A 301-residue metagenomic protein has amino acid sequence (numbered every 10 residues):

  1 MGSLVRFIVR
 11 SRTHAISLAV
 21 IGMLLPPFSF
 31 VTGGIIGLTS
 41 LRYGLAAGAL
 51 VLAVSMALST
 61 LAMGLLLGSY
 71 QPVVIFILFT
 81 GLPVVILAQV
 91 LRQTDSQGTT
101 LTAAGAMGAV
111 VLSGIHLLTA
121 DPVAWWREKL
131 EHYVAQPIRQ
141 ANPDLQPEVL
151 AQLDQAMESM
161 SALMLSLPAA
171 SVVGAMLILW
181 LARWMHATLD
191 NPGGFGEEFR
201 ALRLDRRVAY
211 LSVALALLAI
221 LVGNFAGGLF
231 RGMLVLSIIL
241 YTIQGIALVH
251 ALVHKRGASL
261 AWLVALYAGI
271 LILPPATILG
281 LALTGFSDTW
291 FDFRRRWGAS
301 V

Functional and structural regions predicted by a protein language model:
M1-V51, L58, G257-L266, A276: Hydrophobic transmembrane alpha-helices
A15-S17, A49-A53, V74, L78 (+5 more regions): Hydrophobic alpha-helical transmembrane segments
F28-A88, T284-G285: Alpha-helical membrane segments and adjacent membrane-interface helices in multi-pass membrane proteins
M63-L66, V74-T119: Short helix-perturbing small/polar motifs within transmembrane alpha-helices
I115-A162: Membrane-interface interhelical loops and short interface/amphipathic helices in multi-pass inner-membrane
L145-M176, K255, P275: Hydrophobic alpha-helical transmembrane segments
L189-G245: Small-residue-rich helix-loop
G228-V301: Long, positively charged, glycine-interspersed low-complexity recognition regions
